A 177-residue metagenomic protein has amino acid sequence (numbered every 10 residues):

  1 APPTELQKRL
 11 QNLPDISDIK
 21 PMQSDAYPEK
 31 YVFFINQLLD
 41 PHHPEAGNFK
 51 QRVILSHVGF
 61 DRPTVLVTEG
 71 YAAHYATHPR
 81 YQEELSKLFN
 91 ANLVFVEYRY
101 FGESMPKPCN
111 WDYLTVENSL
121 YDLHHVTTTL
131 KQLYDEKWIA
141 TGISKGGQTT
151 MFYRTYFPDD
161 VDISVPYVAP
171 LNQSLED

Functional and structural regions predicted by a protein language model:
P2-A91: Catalytic-loop region of hydrolases
T64-V67, L93-V96, I139-T141, I163-Y167: Structural recognition of the beta-strand scaffold that forms the well-ordered cores of secreted hydrolase catalytic
A72, R99-G102, L171, D177: Alpha/beta-hydrolase active-site loop signature
S86-S104: Conserved alpha/beta-hydrolase
D112-L133: Alpha/beta-hydrolase active-site loop
Y134-S144: Alpha/beta-hydrolase fold nucleophile elbow
G142-F152: Glycine-rich nucleophile elbow surrounding the catalytic serine of serine-hydrolase chemistry
V161-D177: A catalytic-pocket lid/entrance helix-loop region that shapes and gates access to the active site across common
